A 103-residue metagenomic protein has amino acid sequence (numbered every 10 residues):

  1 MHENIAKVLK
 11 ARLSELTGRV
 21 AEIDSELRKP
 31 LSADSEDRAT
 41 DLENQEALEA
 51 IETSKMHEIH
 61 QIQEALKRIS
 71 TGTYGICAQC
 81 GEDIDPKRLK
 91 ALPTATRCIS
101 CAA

Functional and structural regions predicted by a protein language model:
M1-T71: Interaction interfaces in information-processing and related assembly proteins
D41, A95-A103: Cysteine-rich micro-motifs
I62, D83-I84: Short hydrophobic "helix-edge" motifs at membrane interfaces and signal-peptide entry regions
S70-T73, T94: Short metal-coordination and nucleic-acid-contact micro-motifs, chiefly zinc-binding Cys/His arrays
C77-C80, C98: Short cysteine-rich clusters marking metal-coordination/redox-active sites
I84-D85, A103: Short functional micro-motifs and their immediate structural scaffolds
K87-L92: Short Cys/His-rich "knuckle" micro-motifs
